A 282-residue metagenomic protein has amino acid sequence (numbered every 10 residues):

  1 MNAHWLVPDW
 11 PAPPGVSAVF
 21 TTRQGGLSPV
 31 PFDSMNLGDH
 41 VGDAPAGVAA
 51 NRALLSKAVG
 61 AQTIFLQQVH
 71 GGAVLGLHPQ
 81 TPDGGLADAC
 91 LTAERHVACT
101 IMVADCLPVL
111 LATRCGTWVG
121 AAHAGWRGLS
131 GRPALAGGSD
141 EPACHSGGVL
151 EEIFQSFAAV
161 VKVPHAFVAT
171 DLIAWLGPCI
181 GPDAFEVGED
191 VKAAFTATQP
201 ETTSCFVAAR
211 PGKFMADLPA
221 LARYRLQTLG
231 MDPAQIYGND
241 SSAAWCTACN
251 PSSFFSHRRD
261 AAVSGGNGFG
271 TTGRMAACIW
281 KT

Functional and structural regions predicted by a protein language model:
M1-T282: Active-site microenvironment for binding and transforming phosphate-containing groups
